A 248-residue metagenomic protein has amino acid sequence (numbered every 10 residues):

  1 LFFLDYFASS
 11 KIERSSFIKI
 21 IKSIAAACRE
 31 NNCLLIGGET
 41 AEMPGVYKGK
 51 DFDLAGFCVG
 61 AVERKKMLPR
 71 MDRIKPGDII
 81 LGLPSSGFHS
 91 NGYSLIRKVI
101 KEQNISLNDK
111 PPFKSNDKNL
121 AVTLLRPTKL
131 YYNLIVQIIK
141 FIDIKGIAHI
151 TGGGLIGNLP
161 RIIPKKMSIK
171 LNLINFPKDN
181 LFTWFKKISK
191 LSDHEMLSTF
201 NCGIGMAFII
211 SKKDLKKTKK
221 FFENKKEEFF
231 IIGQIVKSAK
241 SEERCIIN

Functional and structural regions predicted by a protein language model:
L1-S94, Q234-K237: Glycine-rich anion-binding loops of enzyme active sites
S15-L34, Y47-L54, S106-N108, P112-L125 (+1 more regions): Glycine-/charge-enriched secondary-structure boundary and capping motifs
I74-V122: Acidic, glycine-rich loop-and-beta core segments that form the ion-binding/anion-interacting portion of active sites
